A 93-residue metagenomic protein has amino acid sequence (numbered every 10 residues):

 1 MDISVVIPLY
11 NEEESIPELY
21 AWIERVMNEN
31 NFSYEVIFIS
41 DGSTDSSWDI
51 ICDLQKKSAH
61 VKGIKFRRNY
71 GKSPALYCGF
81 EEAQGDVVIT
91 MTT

Functional and structural regions predicted by a protein language model:
M1-T93: Structured catalytic core of nucleotide-sugar glycosyltransferases
